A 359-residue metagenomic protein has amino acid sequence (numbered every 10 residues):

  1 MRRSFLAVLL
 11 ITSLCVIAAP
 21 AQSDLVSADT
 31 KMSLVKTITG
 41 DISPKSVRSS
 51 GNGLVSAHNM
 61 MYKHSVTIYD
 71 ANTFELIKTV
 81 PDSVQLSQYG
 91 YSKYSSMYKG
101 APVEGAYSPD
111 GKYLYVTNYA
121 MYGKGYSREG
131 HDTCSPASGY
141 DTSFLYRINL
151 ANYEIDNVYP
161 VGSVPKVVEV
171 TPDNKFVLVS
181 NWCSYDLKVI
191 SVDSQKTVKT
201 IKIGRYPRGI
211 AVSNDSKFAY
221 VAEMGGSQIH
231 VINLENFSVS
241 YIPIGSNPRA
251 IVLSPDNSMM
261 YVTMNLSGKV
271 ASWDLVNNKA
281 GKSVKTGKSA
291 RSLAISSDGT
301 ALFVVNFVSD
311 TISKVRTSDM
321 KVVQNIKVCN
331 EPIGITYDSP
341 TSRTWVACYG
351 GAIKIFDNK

Functional and structural regions predicted by a protein language model:
M1-S4: Positively charged n-region of N-terminal signal peptides that target proteins for export
V8-V16: Bacterial N-terminal signal peptides
I17-K359: Predominantly soluble domains enriched in secretory-pathway, periplasmic, or organellar proteins
